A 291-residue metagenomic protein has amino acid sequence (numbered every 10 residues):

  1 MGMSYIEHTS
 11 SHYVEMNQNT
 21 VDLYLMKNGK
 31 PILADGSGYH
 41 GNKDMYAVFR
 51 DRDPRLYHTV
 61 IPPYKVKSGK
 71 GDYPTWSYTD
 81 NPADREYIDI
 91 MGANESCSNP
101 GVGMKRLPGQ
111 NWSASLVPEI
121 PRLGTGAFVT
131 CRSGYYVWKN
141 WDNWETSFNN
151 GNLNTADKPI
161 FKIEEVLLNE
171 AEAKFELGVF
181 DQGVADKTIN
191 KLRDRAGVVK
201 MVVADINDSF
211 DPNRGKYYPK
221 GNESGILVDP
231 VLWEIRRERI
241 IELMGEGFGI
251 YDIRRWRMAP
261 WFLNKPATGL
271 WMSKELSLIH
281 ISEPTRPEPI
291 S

Functional and structural regions predicted by a protein language model:
M1-S282, R286, S291: Acidic/polar-rich alpha-helix caps and helix-coil junctions
